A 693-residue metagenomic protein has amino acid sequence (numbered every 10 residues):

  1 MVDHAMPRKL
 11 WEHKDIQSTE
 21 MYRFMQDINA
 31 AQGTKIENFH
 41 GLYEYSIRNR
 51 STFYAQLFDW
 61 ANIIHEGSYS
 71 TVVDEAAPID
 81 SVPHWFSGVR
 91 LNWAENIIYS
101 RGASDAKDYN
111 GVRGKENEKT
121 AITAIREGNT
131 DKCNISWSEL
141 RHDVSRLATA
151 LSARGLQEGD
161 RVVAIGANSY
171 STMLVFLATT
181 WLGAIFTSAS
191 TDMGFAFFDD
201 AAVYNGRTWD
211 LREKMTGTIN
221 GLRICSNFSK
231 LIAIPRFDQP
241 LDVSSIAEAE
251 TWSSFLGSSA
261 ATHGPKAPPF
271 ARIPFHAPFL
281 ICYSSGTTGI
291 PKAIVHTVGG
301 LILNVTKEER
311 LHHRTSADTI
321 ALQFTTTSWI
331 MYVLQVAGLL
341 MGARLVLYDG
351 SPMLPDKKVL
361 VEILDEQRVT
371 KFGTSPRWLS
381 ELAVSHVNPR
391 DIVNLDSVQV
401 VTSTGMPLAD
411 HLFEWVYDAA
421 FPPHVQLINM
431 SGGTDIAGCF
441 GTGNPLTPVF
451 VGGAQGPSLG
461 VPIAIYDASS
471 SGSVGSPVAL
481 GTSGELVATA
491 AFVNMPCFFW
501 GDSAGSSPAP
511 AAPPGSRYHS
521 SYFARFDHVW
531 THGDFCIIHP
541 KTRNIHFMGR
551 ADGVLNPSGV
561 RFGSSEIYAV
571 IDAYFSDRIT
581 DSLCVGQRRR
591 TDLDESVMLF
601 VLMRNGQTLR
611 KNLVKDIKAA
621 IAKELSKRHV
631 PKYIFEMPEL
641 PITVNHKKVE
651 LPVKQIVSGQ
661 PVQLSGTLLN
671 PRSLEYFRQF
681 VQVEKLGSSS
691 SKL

Functional and structural regions predicted by a protein language model:
G41-Y45, A94, N117-L177, M193-G194 (+3 more regions): Conserved AMP-binding/adenylate-forming core of the ANL superfamily
E118-T120, L231-Q239, S244-Y283, I290 (+2 more regions): Conserved pre-ATP/AMP-binding loop-to-beta segment of ANL
T149, R154, A178-S254, Q367-R368 (+1 more regions): Structural core segment of the AMP-binding/adenylate-forming
A164, G194-D199, D365, F372 (+4 more regions): AMP-binding/adenylate-forming catalytic core of the ANL superfamily
A167, A196-K214, D238, T326 (+4 more regions): Adenylate-forming
K230, L583-R590, M598-L602, K618-K692: Conserved C-terminal "lid"/linker of ANL adenylate-forming enzymes
I302-I320, I330-K371, R377, S385-H386: Conserved AMP-binding/adenylation subdomain of ANL enzymes
L311, V401, L408-N544, A551-V554 (+2 more regions): Conserved AMP-binding/adenylate-forming
